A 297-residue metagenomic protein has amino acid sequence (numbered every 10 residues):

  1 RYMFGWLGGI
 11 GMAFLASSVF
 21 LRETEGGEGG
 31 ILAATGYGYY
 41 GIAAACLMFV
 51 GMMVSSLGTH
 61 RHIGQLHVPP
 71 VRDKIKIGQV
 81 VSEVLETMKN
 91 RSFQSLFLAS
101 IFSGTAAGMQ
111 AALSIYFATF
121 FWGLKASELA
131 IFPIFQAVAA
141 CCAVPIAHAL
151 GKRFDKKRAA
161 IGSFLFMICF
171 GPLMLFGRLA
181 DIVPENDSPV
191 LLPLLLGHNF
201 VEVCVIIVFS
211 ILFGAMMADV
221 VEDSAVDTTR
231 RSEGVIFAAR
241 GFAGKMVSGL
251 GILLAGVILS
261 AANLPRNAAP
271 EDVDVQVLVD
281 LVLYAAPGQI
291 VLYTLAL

Functional and structural regions predicted by a protein language model:
R1-L297: Membrane-embedded alpha-helical bundles of multi-pass transporters/translocases, especially carrier/permease families
